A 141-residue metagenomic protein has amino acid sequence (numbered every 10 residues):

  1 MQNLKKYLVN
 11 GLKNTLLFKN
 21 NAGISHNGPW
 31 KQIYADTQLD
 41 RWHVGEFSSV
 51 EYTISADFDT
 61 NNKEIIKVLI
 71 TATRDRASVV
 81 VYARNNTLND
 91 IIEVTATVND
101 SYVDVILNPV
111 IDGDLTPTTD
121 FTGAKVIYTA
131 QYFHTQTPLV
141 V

Functional and structural regions predicted by a protein language model:
M1-A22: Short, low-complexity N-terminal tether/leader segments at secretion or assembly junctions of large, surface-exposed
Y7, E64-A72, I92-A96: Broad, structure-driven detector of short, well-ordered beta-strand segments within folded domains
L16, A77-S78, S101-V103: Hydrophobic residues embedded in beta-strands of well-ordered beta-sheets
N21-S49, D57-K63, V141: Surface-exposed ligand/attachment interfaces on beta-rich extracellular proteins
E46-T53, S78-V80: Short, hydrophobic/aromatic-rich segments at coil-to-beta transitions
T53-E64, L69-T73, P109-D112: Short, flexible beta-strand-to-coil junctions
T71-E93: Terminal beta-strand-rich extracellular "head" domains that mediate receptor/glycan or other ligand binding
N85-V141: Low-complexity intrinsically disordered segments
